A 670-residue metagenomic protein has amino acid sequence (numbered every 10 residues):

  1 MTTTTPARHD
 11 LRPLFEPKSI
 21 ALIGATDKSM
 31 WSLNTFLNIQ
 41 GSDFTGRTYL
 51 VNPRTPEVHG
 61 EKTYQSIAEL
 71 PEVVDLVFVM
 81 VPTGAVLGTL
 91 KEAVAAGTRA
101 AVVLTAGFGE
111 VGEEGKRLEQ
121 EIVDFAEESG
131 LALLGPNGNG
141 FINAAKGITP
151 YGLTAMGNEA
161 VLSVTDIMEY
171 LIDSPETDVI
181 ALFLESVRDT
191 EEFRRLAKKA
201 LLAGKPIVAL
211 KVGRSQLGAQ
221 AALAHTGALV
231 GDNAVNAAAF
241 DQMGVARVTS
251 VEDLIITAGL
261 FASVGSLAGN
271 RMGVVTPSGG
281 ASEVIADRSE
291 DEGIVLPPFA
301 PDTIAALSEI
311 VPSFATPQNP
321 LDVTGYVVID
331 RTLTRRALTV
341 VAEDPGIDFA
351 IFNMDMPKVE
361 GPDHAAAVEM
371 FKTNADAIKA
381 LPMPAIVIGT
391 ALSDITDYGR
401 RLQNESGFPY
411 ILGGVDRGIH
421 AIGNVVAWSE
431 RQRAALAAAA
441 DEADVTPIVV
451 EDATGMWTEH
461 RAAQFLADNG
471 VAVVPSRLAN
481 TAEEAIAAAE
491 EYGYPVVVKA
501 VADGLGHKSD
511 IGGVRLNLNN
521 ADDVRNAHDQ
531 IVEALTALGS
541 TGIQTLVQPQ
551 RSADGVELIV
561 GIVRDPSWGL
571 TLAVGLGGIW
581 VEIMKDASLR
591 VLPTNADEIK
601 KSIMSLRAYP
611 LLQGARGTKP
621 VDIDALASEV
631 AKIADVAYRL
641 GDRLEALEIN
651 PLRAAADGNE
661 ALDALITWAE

Functional and structural regions predicted by a protein language model:
M1-E670: Catalytic-core regions of core metabolic enzymes, especially those transforming organic acids/acyl-group intermediates
